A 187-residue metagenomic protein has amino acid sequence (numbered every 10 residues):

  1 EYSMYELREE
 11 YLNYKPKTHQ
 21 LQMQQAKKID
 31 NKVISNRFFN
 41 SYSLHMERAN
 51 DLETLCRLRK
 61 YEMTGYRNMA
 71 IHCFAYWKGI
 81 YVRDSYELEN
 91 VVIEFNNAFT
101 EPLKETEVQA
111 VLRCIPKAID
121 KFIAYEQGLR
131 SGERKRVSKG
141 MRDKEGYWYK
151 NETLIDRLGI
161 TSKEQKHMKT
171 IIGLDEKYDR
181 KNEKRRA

Functional and structural regions predicted by a protein language model:
Y2-A187: Modules that initiate DNA replication and primer synthesis
